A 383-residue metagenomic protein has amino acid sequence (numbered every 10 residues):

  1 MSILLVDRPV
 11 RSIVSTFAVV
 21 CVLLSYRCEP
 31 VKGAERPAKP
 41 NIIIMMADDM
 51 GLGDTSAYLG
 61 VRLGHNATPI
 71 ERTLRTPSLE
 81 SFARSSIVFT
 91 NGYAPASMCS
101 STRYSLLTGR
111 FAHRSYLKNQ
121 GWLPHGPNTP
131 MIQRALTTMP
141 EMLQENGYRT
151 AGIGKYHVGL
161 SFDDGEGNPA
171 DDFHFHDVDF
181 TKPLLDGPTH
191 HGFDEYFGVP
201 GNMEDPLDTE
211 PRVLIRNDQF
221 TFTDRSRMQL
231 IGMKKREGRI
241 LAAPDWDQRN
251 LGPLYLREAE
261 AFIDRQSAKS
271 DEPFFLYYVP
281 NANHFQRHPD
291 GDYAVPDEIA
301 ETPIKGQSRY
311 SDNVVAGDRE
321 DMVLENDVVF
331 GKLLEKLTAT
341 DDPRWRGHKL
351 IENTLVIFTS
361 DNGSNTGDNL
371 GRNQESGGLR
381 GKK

Functional and structural regions predicted by a protein language model:
M1-V10: N-terminal secretory signal peptides that target proteins for export/translocation
V10-I13, E335: Low-complexity intrinsically disordered segments
V14-S25: Bacterial N-terminal signal peptides
Y26-K383: Formylglycine-dependent sulfatase
